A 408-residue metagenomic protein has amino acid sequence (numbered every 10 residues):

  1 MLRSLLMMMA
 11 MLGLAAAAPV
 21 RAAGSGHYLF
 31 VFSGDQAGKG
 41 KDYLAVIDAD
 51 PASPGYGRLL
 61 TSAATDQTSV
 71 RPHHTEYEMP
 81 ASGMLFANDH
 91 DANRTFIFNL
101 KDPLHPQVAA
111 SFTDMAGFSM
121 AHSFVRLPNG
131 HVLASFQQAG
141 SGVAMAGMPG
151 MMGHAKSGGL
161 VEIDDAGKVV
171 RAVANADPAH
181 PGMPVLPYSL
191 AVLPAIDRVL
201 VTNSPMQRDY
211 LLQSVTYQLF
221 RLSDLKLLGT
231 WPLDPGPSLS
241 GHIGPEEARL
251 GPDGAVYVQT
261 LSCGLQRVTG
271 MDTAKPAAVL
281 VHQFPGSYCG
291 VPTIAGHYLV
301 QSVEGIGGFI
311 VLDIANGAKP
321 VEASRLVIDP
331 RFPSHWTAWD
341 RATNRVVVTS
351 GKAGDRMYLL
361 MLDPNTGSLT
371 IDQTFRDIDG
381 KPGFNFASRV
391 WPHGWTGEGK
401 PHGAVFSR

Functional and structural regions predicted by a protein language model:
V31-G38, A134-K156, V201-T216, G351-L360: Short, conserved, GDST-rich strand-edge loop motifs in beta-rich repeat architectures
V46-G55, I97-P106, D165-K168, L219-L228 (+3 more regions): Short loop/turn segments immediately following beta-strands, especially the blade-tip and inter-blade linker loops
G55-T65, Q107-D114, V170-D177, L227-D234 (+3 more regions): Beta-propeller fold detector
Y56-R126: Blade-loop segments of beta-propeller domains
D66-P80, M115-P128, H180-D197, P235-A255 (+3 more regions): Beta-rich, blade/repeat-based domains predominating in secreted/periplasmic proteins but also intracellular
L100-P194: Asp-box/WD-like beta-propeller blade repeats and closely related beta-sheet repeat scaffolds
M183-F309: Beta-propeller domains
N344-R345, T349-R408: Blade-level signature of beta-propeller repeat domains, shared across WD40, Kelch, NHL, RCC1 and BNR/Asp-box propellers
